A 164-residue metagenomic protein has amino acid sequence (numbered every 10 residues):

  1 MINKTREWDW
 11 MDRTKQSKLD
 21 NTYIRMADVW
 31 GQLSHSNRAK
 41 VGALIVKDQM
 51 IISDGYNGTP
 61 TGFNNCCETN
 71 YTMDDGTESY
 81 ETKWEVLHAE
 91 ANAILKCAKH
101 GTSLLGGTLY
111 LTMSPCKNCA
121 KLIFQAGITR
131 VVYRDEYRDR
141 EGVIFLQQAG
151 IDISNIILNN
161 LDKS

Functional and structural regions predicted by a protein language model:
M1-S164: Zinc-dependent deaminase catalytic domain
